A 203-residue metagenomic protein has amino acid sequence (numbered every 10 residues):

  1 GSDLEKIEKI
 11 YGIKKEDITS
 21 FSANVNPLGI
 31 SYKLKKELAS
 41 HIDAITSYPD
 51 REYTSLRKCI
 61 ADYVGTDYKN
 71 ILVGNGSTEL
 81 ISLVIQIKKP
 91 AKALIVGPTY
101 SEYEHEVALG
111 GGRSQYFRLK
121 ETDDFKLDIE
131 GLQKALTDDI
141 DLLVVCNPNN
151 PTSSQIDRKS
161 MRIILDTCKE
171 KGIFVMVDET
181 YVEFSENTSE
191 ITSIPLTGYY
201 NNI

Functional and structural regions predicted by a protein language model:
G1, Q86-V145: PLP-dependent aminotransferase-like
G1-S47: N-terminal "arm"/small-domain region of PLP-dependent enzymes with the aminotransferase-like
E16-D17, D67-I71, K92, G172 (+2 more regions): Short acidic capping loops at alpha-helix termini that bridge into adjacent secondary structure
S20, Q115-R118, L142-N149, V175-E179: Short beta-strands and strand-loop turn motifs
N24-N26, S77-T78, Y100, N147-P151 (+1 more regions): Short glycine-rich anion-binding loops that position phosphate/pyrophosphate groups of nucleotides and phosphorylated
P49-K92: Phosphate-binding glycine-rich loop
I60, V107-A108, C168: Short hydrophobic alpha-helical segments of the AMP-binding
K126-D139, P151-V175, E179-I203: Active-site pre-lysine segment of PLP-dependent enzymes
